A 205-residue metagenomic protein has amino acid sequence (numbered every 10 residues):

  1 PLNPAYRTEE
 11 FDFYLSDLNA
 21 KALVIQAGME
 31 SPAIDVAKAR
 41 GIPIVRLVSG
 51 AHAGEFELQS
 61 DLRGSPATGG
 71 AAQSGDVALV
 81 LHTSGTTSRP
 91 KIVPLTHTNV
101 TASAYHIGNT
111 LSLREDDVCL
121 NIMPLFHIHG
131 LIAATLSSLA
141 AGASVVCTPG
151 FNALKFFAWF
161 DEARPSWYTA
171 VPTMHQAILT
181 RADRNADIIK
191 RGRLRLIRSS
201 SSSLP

Functional and structural regions predicted by a protein language model:
P1-F13, A27-P32, A143-A163, P172-M174: ATP-dependent adenylate-forming carboxylate-activation enzymes
P1-S60, A67-A71: Structural core segment of the AMP-binding/adenylate-forming
N3, L113, M123-H127, S202: Conserved AMP-binding
L23, V77, H82-T86, C119 (+4 more regions): Conserved S/T- and glycine-rich ATP-binding loop of Class I adenylate-forming
I25-P32, P149-N152, P165-P205: Adenylate-forming
A51, G64-H82, S88-R89, S112-V118: Conserved pre-ATP/AMP-binding loop-to-beta segment of ANL
A78-Y105: Conserved AMP-binding A3 loop
T101-V118, I128-W167, A177, R181-N185: Conserved AMP-binding/adenylation subdomain of ANL enzymes
